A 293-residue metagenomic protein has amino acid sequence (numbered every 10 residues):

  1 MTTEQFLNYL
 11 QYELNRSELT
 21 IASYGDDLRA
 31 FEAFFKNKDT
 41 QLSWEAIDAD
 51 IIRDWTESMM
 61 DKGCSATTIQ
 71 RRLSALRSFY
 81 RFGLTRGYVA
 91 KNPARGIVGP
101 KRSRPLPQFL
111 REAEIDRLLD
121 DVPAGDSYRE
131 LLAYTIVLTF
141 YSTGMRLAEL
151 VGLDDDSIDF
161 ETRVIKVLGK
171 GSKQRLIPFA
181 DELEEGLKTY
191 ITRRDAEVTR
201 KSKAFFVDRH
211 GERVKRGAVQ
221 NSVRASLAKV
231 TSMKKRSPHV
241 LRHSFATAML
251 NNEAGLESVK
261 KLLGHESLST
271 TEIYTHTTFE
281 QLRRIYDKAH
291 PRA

Functional and structural regions predicted by a protein language model:
M1-A293: Conserved catalytic core of the tyrosine transesterase superfamily
